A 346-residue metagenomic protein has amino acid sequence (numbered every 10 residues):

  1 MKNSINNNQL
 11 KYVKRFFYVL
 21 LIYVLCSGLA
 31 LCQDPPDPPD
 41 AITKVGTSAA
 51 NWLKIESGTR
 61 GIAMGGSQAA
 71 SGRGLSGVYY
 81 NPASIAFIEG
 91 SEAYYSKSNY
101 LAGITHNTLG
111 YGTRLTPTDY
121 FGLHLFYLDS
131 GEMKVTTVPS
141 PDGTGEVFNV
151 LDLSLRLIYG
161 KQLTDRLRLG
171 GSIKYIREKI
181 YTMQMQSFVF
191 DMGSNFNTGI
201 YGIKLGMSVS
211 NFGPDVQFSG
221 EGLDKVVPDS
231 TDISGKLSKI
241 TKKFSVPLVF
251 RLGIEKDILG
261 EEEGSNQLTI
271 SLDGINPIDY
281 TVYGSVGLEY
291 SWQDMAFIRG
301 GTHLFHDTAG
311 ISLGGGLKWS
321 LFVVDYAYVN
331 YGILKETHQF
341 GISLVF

Functional and structural regions predicted by a protein language model:
M1-K14: N-terminal secretory signal peptides that target proteins for export/translocation
I5, F17-Y18, G171, I254: Sequence-pattern detector for short linear motifs and compositional/periodic biases rather than a specific fold
I5, S27-G28, L321: Compositionally biased regions
N8-Q9, V19, C32: Intrinsically disordered, low-complexity regions enriched in polar/acidic and amide residues
Y18-G28: Bacterial N-terminal signal peptides
Q33-F346: Subset of outer-membrane beta-barrel
